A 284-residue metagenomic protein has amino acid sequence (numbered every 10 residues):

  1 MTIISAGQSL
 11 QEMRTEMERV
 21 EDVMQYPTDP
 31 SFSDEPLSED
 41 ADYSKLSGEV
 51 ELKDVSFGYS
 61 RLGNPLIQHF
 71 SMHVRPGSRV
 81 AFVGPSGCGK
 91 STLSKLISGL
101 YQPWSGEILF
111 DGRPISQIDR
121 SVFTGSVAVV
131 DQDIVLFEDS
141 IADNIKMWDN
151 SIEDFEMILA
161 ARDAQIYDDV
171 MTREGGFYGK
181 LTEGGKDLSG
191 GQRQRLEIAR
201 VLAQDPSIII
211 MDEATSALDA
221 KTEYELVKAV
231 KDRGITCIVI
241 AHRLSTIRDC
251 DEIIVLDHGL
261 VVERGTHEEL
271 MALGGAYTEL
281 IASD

Functional and structural regions predicted by a protein language model:
M1-M24: Cytosolic ends of transmembrane helices, especially the final helix of ABC transmembrane type-1 domains
M24-V80, P114, L159, K228 (+1 more regions): Primarily ABC-family ATPase nucleotide-binding module
S86, T92, G125-D133, I141-N144 (+2 more regions): ABC-family ATPase nucleotide-binding domain "signature/switch" substructure
S98: Helix-to-loop junction immediately C-terminal to a conserved catalytic motif
W104-E107, H258: Conserved coupling/switch loops of ABC nucleotide-binding domains, chiefly the family-specific signature
G106-R113, F123: Conserved ABC transporter NBD signature motif
F155-G176: Conserved ABC ATPase "signature" region
A272-D284: C-terminal boundary and immediately downstream tail of ABC-type ATPase nucleotide-binding domains
